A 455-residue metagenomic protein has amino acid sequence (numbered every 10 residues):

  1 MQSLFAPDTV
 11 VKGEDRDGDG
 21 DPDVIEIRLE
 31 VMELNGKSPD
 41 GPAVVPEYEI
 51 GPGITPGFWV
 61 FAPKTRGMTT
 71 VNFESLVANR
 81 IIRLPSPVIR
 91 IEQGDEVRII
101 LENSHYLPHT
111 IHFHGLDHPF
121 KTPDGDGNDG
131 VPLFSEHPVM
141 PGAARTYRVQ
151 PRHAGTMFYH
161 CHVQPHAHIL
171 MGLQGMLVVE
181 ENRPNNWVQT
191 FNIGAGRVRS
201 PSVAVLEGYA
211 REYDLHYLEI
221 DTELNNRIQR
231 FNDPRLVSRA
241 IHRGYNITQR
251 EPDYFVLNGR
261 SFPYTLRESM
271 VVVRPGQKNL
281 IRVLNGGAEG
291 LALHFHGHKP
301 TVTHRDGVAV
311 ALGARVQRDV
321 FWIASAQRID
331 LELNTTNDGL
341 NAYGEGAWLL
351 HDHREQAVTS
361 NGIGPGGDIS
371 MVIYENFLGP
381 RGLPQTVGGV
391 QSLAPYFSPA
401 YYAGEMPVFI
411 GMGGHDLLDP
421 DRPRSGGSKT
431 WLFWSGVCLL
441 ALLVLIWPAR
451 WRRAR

Functional and structural regions predicted by a protein language model:
M1-H109, D117-P119, D124-G127, F134-E136 (+3 more regions): N-terminal, post-signal-peptide metal-ligating segments of extracellular/periplasmic oxidoreductases, dominated by
G18-V24, R90-G94, M140-G142, R152 (+5 more regions): Extracellular/periplasmic catalytic domains that process cell-envelope and extracellular macromolecules
L29, I99, I111, C161 (+6 more regions): Divalent metal-coordination and catalytic microenvironments
L101-H105, V283-G287, N337-D338: Asparagine-centered strand-capping/turn motif at beta-strand->loop junctions
H105-H109, L116-F120, G127-G194, R315-G414: Extracellular/periplasmic metallocenter environments
V205-T301, I323, I329-L333: Surface-exposed interaction/gating patches
G287-E289, H294-R315, L349-Q356, I369-Y374: Active/binding-pocket-proximal capping segment
L440-A441: A cross-kingdom feature that marks long, compositionally biased intrinsically disordered regions
